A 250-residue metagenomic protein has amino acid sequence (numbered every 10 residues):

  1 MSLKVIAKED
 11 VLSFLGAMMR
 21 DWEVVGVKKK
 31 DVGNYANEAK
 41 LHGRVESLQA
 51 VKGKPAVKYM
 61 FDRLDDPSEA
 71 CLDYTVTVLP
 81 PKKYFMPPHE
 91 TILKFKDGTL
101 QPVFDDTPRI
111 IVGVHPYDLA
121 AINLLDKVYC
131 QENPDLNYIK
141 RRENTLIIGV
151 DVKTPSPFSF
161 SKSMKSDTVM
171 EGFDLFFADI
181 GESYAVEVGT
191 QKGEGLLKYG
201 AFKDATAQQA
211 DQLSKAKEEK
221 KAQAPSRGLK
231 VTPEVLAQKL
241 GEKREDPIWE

Functional and structural regions predicted by a protein language model:
M1-W249: Iron-sulfur-associated redox domains of electron-transfer enzymes in respiratory and anaerobic energy metabolism
